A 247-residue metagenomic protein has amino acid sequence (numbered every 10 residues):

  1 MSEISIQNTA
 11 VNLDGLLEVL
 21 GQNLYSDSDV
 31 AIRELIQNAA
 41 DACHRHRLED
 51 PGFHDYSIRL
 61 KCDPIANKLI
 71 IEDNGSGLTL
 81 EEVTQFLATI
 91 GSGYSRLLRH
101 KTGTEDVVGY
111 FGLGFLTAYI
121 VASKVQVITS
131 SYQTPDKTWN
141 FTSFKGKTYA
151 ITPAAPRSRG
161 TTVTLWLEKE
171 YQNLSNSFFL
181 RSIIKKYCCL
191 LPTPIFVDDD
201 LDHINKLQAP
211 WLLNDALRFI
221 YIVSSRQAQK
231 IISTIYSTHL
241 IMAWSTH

Functional and structural regions predicted by a protein language model:
M1-K169, N173-L174: GHKL (Bergerat-fold) ATPase N-terminal catalytic module, capturing the glycine-rich phosphate-binding loop and acidic
V107, I128-T148, E168-Y171, F178-H247: GHKL/Bergerat-fold ATPase module in large chromosome/replication-associated machines
